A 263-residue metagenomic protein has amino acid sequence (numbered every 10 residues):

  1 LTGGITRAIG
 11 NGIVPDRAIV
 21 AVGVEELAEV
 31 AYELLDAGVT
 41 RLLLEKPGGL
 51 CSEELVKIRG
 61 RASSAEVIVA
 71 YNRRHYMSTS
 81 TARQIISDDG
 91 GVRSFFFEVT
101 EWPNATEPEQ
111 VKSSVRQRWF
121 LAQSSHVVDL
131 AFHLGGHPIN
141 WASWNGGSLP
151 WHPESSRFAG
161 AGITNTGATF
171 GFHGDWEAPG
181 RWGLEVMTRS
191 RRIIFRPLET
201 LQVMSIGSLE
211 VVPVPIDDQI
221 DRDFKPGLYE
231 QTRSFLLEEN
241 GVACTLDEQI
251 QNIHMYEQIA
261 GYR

Functional and structural regions predicted by a protein language model:
T2-R61: Beta-loop-alpha module in the N-terminal Rossmann-like domain of NAD(P)-dependent dehydrogenases, especially those
I9-N11, G48-P108: A contiguous active-site-proximal alpha/beta segment in oxidoreductase catalytic domains
V14-V22, R233-R263: C-terminal helix-rich "cap/oligomerization" subdomain common to oxidoreductases
L43-L44, V69, F195: Hydrophobic residues in well-ordered beta-strands that form the structural core
E54, S78-A82, G91, S124-A131 (+2 more regions): Internal, well-ordered alpha-helical segments in soluble enzyme and binding-protein domains
R74-H75, E98-N104, G147-L149, W176-A178 (+1 more regions): Glycine-rich beta-alpha junction loops
E107-R181: Rossmann-like dinucleotide-binding domain that binds NAD(P)(H)
N165-E230: NAD(P)-dinucleotide binding in Rossmann-like oxidoreductases
